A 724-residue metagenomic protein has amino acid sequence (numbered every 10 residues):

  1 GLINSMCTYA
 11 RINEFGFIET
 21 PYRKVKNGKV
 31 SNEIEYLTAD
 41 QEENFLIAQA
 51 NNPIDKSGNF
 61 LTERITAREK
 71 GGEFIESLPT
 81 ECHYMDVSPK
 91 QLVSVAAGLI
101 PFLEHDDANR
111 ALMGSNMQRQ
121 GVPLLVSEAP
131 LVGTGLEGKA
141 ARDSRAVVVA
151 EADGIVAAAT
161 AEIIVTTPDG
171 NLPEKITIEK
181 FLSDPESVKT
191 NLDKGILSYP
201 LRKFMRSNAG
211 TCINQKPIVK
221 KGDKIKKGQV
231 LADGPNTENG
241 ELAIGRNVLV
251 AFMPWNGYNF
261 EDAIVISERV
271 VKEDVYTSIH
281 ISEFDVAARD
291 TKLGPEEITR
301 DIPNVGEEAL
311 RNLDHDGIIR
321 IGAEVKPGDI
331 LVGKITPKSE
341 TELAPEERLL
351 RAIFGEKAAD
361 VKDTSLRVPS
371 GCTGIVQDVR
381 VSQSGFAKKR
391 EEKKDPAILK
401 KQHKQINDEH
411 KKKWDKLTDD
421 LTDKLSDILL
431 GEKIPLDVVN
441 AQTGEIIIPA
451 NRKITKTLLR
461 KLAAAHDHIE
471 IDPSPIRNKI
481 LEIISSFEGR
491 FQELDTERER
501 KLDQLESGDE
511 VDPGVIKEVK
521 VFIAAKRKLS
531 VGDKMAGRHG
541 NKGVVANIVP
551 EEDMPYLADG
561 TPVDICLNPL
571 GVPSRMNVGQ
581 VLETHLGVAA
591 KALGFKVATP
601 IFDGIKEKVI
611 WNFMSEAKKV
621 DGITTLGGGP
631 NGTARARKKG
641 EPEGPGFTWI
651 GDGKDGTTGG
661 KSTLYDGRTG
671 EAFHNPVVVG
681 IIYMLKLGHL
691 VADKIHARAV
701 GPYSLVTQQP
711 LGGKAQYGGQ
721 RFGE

Functional and structural regions predicted by a protein language model:
L2-E724: Intrinsically disordered, low-complexity regulatory segments
